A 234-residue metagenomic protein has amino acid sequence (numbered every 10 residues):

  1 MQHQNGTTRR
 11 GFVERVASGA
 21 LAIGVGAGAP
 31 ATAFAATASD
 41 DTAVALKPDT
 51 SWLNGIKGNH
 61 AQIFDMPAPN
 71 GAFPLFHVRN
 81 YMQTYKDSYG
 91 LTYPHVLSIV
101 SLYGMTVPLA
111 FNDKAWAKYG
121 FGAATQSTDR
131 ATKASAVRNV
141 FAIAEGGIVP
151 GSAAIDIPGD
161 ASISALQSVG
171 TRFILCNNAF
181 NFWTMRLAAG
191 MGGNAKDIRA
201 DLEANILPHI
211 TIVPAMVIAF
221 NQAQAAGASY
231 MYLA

Functional and structural regions predicted by a protein language model:
M1-A20: N-terminal secretory signal peptides and thylakoid transit peptides that target proteins across membranes
A27-H60: C-terminal segment of N-terminal export signals and the immediately downstream linker at the start of the mature
N59, P94-S98, S168-R172, A226-S229: Loop/turn elements at helix/coil->beta-strand transitions in domains of secreted/extracellular proteins
P69-G71, G104-L109, F173, N178-W183 (+1 more regions): Solvent-exposed loop/turn segments at secondary-structure junctions within structured extracellular/periplasmic domains
F73-L91: Histidine-anchored nucleotide/phosphate-binding helix
L91-A115: Acidic helix-start/capping segments at beta-turn-to-alpha-helix junctions
G122-D160, A165, A179-G193, A200: All-alpha RGS (Regulator of G-protein Signaling) helical domain and cognate RGS-like helical scaffolds
A188-A234: Glycine-rich, aromatic-bearing surface loops/beta-hairpins
